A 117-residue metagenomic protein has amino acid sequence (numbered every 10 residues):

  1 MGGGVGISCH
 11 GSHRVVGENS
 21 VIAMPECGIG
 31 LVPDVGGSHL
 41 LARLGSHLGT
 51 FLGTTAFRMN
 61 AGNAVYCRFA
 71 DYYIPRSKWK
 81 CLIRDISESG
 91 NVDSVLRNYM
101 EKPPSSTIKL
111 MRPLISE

Functional and structural regions predicted by a protein language model:
M1-P113: Conserved catalytic cores of soluble enzyme domains, especially glycine-rich substrate-binding beta-alpha loops
S116-E117: Non-catalytic interaction/regulatory modules that flank or connect domains
